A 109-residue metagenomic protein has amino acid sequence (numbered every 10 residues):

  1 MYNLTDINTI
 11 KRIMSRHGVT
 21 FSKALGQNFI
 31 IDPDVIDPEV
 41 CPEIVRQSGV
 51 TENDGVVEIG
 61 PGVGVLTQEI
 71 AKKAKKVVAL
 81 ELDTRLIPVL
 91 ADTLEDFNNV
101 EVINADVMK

Functional and structural regions predicted by a protein language model:
M1-K109: Catalytic cores of RNA-modifying enzymes
